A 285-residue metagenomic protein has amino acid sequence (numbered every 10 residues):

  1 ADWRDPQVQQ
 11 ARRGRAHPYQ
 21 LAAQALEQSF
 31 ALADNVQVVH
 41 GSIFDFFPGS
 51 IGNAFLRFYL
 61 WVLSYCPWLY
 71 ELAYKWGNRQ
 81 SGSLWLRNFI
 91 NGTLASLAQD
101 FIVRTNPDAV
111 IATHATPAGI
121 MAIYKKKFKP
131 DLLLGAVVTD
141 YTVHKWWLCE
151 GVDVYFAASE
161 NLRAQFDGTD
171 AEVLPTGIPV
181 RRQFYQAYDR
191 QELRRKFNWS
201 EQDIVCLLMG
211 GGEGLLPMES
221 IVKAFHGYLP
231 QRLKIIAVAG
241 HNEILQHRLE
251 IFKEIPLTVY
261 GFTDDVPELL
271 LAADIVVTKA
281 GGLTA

Functional and structural regions predicted by a protein language model:
A1-W3, Q7-I43: N-terminal phosphate-binding or glycine-rich loops at protein starts, especially the Walker A/P-loop of NTPases
R4-Q7, Y19, L72-T169, P175: Active-site and donor-binding regions of nucleotide-sugar-utilizing enzymes
A25-T105: Conserved N-terminal ligand/cofactor-binding loop architecture of enzyme catalytic domains
G92-T93, G135-D140, A187-R190, L257-F262: Short gly/ser/thr-rich secondary-structure transition/capping motifs
L97, T142-H144, L245-H247, D264-E268 (+1 more regions): Short acidic active-site motifs
D153-V205, G210-G212, H241-I244: A nucleotide-sugar donor-handling region in carbohydrate enzymes
Q191-E192, W199-I275: Donor-nucleotide binding loops and adjacent catalytic segments primarily of GT-B fold Leloir glycosyltransferases
D274-A285: Helical hairpin unit composed of two closely spaced alpha helices linked by a short loop
